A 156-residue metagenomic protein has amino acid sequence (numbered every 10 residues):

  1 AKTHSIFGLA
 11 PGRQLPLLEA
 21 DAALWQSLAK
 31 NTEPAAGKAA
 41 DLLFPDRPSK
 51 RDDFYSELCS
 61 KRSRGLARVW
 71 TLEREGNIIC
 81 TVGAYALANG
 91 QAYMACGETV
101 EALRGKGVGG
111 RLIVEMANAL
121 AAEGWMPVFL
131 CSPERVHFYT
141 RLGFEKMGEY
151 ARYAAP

Functional and structural regions predicted by a protein language model:
A1, L120-S132: Conserved GNAT acetyl-CoA-binding A-motif
A1-P11, G110, P133-Y150: Conserved active-site alpha-helix within GNAT-family acetyltransferase domains
A1-P34, C131, Y153-A155: Acyl-donor-binding surface of acyltransferase catalytic domains
D41-D53: Helix-loop element at the rim of GNAT/NAT acetyltransferase active sites that forms part of the acceptor-substrate
K50-E101: A conserved beta-strand-loop-helix scaffold within acyl/acetyltransferase catalytic domains
L87, S132-P133: A short, compositionally biased micro-patch
M94, M116-L120, R135: Short hydrophobic clusters on alpha-helical segments that form packing/core surfaces in small helical domains
T99, G105-A122, R141: Conserved acetyl-CoA-binding loop-helix of GNAT-fold acetyltransferases
